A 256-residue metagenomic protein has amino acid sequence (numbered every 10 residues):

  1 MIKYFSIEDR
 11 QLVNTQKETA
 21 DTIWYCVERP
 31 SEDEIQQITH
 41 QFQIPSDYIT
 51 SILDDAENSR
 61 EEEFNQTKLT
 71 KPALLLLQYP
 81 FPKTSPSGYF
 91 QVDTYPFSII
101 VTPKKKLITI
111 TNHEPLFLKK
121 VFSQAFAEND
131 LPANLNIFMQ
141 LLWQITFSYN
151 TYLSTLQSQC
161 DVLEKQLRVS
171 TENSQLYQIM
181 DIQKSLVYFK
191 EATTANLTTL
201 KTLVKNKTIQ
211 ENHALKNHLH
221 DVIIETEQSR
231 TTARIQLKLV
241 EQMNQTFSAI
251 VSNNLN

Functional and structural regions predicted by a protein language model:
M1-T208, N212, D221-Q228: Peripheral, non-transmembrane regulatory/ligand-interaction domains of membrane transport proteins
Q43-I44, E227-N256: Hydrophobic alpha-helical transmembrane segments and their immediately adjacent juxtamembrane loops
L203-K216, Q242-N253: Long amphipathic alpha-helical coiled-coil segments
